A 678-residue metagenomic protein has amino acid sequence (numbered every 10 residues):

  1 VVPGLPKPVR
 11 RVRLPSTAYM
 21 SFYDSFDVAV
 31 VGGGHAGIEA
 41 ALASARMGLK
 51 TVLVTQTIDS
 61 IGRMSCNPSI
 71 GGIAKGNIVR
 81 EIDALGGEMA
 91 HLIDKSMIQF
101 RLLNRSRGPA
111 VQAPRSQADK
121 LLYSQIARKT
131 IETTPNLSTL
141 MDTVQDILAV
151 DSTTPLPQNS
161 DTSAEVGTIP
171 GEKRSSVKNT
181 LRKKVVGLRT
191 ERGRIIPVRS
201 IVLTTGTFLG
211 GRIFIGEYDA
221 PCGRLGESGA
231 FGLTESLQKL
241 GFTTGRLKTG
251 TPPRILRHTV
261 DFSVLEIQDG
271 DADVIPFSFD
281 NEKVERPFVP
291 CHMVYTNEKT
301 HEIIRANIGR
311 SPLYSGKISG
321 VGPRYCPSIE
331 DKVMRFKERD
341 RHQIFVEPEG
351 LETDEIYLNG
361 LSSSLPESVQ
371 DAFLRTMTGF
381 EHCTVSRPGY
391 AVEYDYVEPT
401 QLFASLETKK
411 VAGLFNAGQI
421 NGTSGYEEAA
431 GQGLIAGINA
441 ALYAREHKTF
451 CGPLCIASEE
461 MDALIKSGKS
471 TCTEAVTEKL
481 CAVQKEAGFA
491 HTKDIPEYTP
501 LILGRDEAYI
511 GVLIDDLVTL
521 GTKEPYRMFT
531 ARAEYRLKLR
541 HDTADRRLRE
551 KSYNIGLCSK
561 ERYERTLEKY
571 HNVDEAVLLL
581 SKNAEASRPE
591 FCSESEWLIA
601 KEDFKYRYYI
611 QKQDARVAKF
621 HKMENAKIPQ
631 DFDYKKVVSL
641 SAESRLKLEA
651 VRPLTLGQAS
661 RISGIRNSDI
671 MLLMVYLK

Functional and structural regions predicted by a protein language model:
V1-M20: N-terminal mitochondrial targeting presequence
F22-A36: Beta1/beta-strand and adjacent pyrophosphate-binding region of the FAD-binding site in flavoprotein oxidoreductases
L42-D146, R192, T204-R224, S228 (+3 more regions): Conserved N-terminal/central alpha/beta ligand/cofactor-binding core
T57, E235-D371, P496, I514 (+1 more regions): An anion/pyrophosphate-binding glycine-rich loop and adjacent beta-alpha core in soluble alpha-beta enzymes
E191-S200: Core beta-strand elements of the Rossmann-like FAD/NAD(P) dinucleotide-binding domain in flavoenzyme oxidoreductases
L351, Y357-T423, L501-D515, S595-K647 (+1 more regions): A glycine-rich dinucleotide-binding beta-alpha-beta segment and adjacent secondary-structure elements that constitute
A430-F450, E497: Internal hydrophobic alpha-helix adjacent to the cofactor/substrate pocket in enzyme cavities
D506, R532-E534, K538-R540, A544-D669 (+1 more regions): Extended, charge-enriched "interface" segments that sit outside catalytic cores
